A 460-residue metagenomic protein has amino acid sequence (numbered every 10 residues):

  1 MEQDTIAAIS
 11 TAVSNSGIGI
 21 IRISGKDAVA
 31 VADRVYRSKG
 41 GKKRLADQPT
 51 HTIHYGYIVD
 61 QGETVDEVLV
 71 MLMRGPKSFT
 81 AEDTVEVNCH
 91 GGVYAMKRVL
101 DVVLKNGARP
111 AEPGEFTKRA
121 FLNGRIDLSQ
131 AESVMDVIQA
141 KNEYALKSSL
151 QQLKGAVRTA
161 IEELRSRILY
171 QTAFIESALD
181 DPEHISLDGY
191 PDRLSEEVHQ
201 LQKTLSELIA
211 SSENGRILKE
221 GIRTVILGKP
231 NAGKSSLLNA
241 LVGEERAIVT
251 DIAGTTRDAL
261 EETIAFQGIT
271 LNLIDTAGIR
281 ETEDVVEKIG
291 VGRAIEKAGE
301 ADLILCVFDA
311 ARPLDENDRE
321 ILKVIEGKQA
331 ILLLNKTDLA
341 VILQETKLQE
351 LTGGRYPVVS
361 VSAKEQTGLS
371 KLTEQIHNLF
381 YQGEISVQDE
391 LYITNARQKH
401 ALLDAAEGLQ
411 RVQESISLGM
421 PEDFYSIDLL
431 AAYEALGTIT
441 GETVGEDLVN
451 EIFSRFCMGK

Functional and structural regions predicted by a protein language model:
M1-K147, Q151, G155, I331: A glycine-rich (often HGG/GG-containing) alpha/beta subdomain
E2-I9, V13-S16, G56, E143-A265 (+3 more regions): C-terminal-of-GTPase-core extension/linker across diverse P-loop GTPases
I23, G91, L241, T276 (+2 more regions): Glycine-rich, N-terminal phosphate-binding loop of Rossmann-like dinucleotide-binding domains
H54-D66, V70-R74, G254-T282, E300-L303: Switch I (G2) and immediately adjacent beta-strands of P-loop GTPase domains
V70, P110, T224-I226, L273: Generic preference for hydrophobic
R109, T270-N272, P357: Conserved beta-strand segments of alpha/beta enzyme cores
L273, V307, L333: Generic enzyme active-site microenvironment
E287-A311: Inter-motif core of Ras-like GTPase G domains
